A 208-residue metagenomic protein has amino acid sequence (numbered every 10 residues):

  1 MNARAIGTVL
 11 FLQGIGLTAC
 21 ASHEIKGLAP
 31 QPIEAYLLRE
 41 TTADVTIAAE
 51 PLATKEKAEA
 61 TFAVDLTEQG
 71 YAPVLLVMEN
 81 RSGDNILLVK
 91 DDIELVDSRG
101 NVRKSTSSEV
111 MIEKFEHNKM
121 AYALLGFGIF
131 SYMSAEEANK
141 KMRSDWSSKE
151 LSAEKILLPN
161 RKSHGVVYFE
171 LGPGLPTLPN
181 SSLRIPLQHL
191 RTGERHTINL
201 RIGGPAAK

Functional and structural regions predicted by a protein language model:
M1-L10: Bacterial N-terminal signal peptides that target proteins for export
V9-T18: Bacterial N-terminal signal peptides
C20-K208: Conserved functional micro-motifs across diverse proteins
